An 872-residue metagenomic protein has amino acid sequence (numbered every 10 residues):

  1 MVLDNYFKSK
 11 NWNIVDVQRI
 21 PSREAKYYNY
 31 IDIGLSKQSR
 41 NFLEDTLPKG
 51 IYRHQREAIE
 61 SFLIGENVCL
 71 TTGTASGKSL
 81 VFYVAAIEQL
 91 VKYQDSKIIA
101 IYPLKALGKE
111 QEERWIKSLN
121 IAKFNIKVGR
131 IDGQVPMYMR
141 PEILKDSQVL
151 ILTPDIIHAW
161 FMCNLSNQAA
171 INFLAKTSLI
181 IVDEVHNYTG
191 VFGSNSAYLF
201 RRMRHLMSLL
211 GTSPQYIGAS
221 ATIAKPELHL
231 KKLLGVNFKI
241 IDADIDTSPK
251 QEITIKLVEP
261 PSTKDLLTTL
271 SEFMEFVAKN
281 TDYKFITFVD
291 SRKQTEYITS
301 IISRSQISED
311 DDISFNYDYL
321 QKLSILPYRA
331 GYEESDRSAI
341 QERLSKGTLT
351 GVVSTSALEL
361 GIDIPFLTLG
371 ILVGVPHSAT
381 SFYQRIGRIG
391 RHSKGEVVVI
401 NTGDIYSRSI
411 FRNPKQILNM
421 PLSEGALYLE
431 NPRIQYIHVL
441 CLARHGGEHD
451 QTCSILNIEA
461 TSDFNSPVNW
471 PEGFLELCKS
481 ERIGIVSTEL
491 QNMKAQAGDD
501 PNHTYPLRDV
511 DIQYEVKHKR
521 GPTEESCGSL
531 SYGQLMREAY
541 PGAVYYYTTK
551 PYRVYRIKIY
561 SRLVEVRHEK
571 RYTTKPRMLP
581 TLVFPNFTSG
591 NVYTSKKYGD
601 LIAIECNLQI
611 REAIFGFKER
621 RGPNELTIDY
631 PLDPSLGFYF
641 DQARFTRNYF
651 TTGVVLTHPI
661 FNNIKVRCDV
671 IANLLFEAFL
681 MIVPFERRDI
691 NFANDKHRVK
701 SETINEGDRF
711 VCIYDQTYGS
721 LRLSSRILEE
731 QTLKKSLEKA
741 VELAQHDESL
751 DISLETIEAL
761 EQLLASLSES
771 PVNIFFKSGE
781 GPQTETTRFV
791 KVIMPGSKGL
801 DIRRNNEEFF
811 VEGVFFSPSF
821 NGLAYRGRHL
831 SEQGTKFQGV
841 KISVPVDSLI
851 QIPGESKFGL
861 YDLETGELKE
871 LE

Functional and structural regions predicted by a protein language model:
M1-R56, N67: Helicase-associated low-complexity/disordered flanking segments
S79-L80, S96-K117, I223-P226, R292-K293: Conserved Walker A/P-loop ATP-binding site and its immediately adjacent core in helicase/helicase-like ATPase domains
S118-I131, L230, L266, S271 (+3 more regions): Conserved C-terminal RecA-like helicase domain
D155-F161, L165-L209: SF2 helicase catalytic motif II
H186-D246: Post-DEXD/H (motif II) to motif III coupling segment of the RecA-like Helicase ATP-binding lobe
I223, E227-Y297, G425-E430, Y436-R444: Conserved interdomain linker/interface between the two RecA-like ATPase lobes of SF2 helicase motors
H377-V398: Conserved SF2 helicase motif VI
K394-V398, G403-L422, Y428, R433-D450 (+1 more regions): Extended Lys/Arg-rich polyanion-binding regions
